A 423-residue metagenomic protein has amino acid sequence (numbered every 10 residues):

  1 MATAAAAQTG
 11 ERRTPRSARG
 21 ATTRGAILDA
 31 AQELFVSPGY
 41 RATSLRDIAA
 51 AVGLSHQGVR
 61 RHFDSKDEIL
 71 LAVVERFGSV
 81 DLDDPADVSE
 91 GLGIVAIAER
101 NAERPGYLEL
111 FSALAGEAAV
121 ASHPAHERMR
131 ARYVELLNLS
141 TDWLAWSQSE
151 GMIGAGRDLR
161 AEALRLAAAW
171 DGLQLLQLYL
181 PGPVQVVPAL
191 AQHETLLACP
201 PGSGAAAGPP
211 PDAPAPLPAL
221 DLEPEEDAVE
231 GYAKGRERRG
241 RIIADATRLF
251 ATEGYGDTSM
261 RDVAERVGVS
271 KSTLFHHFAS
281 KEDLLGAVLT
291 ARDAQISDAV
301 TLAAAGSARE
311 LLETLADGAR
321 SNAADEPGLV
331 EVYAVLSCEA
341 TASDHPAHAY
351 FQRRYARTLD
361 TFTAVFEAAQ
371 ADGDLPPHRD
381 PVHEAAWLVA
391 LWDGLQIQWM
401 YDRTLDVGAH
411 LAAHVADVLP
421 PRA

Functional and structural regions predicted by a protein language model:
M1-R12, I97, N101, V134-N138 (+7 more regions): C-terminal peripheral helix-coil segments that are non-catalytic and often amphipathic
A4-A6, L110-S112, G156-L176, V186-L196 (+3 more regions): Hydrophobic alpha-helical segments that form the core of small-molecule binding pockets and/or dimer interfaces
T22-A26, A30-A72, R238-R241, D245-A287: Helix-turn-helix
A72, L82-L110, L159-A163, T301-E331 (+1 more regions): Hydrophobic alpha-helical connector segments
E75-D81, T290-S297: Short, basic, alpha-helical segments at the C-terminal edge of helix-turn-helix-like DNA-binding modules
E103-E127, D325-H348: Amphipathic alpha-helical segments used for helix-helix packing
P105, H123-E150, H345-D372, H383: Amphipathic alpha-helical packing segments from all-alpha helical-bundle domains
